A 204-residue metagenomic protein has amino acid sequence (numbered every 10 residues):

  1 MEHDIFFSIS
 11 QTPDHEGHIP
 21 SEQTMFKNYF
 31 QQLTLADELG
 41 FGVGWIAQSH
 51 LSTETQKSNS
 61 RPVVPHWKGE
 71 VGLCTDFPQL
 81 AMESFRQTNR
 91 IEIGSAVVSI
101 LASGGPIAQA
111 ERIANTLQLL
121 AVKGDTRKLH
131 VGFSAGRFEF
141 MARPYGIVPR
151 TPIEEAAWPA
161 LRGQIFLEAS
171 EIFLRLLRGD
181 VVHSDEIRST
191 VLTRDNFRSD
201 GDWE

Functional and structural regions predicted by a protein language model:
M1-T88: N-terminal beta1-alpha1-beta2 module of alpha/beta enzyme domains
H3-F7, G44-I46, I93-A96, R127-A135: Hydrophobic faces of well-ordered beta-strands that scaffold small-molecule active sites in alpha/beta enzyme cores
I9-K27, V97-G105, F140, T151-A160: Active-site mouth loops of central-metabolism enzymes
L33, G72, L101-A108: Conserved N-terminal glycine/acidic-rich loop preference
D37-E38, M82-R90, T116-L129: Acidic (Asp/Glu)-rich catalytic clusters
T88, E92-I100: Long, well-ordered hydrophobic secondary-structure segments characteristic of membrane-embedded and membrane-proximal
G105-E204: Internal, glycine-rich beta/alpha segment that forms the wall or movable "lid" of small-molecule/cofactor binding
